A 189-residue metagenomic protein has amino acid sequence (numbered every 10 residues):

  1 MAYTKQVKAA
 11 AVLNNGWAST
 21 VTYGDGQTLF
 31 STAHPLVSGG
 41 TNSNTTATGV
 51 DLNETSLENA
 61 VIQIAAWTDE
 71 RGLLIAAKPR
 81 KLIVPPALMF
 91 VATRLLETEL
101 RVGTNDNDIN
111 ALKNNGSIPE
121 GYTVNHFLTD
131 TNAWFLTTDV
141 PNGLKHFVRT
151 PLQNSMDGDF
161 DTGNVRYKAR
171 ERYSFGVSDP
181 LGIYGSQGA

Functional and structural regions predicted by a protein language model:
M1-V21, L82, Y167-A169: Long, contiguous amphipathic alpha-helices that act as assembly "spine/axial" helices in icosahedral shell and virion
G24: Conserved nucleotide-state-sensing and coupling region of NTP-binding domains
T28-D69, A76-K81, A87-A189: Sequence/fold signature of self-assembling virion shell proteins
